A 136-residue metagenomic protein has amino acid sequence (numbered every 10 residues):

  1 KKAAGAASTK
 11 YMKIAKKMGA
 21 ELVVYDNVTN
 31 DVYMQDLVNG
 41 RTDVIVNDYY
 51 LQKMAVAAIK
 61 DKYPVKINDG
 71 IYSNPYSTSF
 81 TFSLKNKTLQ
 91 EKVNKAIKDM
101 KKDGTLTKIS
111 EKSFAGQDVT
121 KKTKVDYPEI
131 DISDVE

Functional and structural regions predicted by a protein language model:
K1-K2, T42-D43, A96: Short active-site oxyanion
K1-M34, Y49-K53: Bilobed "Venus flytrap"/periplasmic-binding protein-like clamshell domains and structurally analogous long
K10-M18, V23, K95-E136: Ligand-binding clefts/hinges and TM-proximal coupling segments of bilobed small-molecule sensing domains
K13, D43-N74: A ligand-binding cleft/hinge motif common to bilobed small-molecule-binding domains
I14-A15, V32-R41, S77-S79: Short, charged, surface-exposed secondary-structure boundary motifs
L37, D43-I45, F80, V93 (+1 more regions): Residue-level signal for nonpolar/aromatic packing positions in well-ordered secondary structure
I59-K95, G116-E136: Periplasmic-binding protein-like
